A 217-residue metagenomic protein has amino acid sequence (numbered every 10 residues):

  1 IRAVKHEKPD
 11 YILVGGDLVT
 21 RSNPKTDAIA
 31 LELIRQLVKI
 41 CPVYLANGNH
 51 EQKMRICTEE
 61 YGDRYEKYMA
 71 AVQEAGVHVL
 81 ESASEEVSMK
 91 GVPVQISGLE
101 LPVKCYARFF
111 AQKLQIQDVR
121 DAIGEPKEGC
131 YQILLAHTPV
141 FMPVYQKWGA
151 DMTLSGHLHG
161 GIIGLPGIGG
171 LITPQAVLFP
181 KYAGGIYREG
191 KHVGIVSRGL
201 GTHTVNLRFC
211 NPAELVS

Functional and structural regions predicted by a protein language model:
I1, L18-A28, Q52-D63, K104-L114 (+2 more regions): Acidic/histidine-rich helix-loop elements that form or flank divalent-metal/phosphate-binding sites at the catalytic
I1, P93-V103, I133-A136, V193-G199: Active-site-proximal beta-strand elements of phosphoester/diester hydrolases
I1-H78: Membrane-embedded segments
Y11-D17, P42-N49, L80-A83, I133-A136 (+2 more regions): Active-site neighborhood of phospho(di)ester-bond hydrolases with catalytic His/Asp-centered motifs
L18-R21, N49-K53, E85-V87, L101-K104 (+3 more regions): Solvent-exposed loop/turn segments at secondary-structure junctions within structured extracellular/periplasmic domains
I40, E74-A75, E128-G129, W148 (+1 more regions): Structured helix-beta-strand junction loops
R55-V77, M89-Q132, M142-P143, R208: Binuclear metal-dependent hydrolase catalytic cores centered on His/Asp/Glu-rich metal-binding motifs
I133, T138-V216: Conserved beta-sheet core of the metallophosphoesterase superfamily
